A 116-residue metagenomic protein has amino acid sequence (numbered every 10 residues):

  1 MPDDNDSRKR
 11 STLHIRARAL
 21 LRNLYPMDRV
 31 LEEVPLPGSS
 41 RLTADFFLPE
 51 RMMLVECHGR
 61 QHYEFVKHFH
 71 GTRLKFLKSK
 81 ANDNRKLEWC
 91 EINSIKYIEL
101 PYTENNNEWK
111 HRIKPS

Functional and structural regions predicted by a protein language model:
M1-S116: Nucleic-acid endo/exonuclease domains
